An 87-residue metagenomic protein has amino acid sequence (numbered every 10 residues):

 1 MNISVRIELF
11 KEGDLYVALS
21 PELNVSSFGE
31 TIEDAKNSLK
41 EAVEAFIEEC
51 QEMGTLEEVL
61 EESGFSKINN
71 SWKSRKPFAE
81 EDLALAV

Functional and structural regions predicted by a protein language model:
M1-S4, N37-V87: Short, charged, surface-exposed hinge/linker loops at domain edges that act as mobile lids or interdomain connectors
I3-S20: Short aromatic-glycine-(Arg/Gly/Cys) micro-motifs in beta-strand/loop hairpins
S20, G29, L39: Short, flexible helix/strand-to-coil boundary loops that buttress conserved ligand/catalytic motifs in alpha/beta
L23-E33: A short, exposed loop/beta-hairpin motif centered on an aromatic-Gly-Thr core
